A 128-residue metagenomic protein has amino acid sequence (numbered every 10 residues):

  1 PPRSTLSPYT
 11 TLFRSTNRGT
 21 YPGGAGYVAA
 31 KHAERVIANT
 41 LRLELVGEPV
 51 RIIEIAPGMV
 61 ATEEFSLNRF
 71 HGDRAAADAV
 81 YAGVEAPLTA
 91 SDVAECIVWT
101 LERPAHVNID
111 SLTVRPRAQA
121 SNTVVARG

Functional and structural regions predicted by a protein language model:
P1-T11: Single conserved hydrophobic/aromatic residue that forms the stacking wall/gate of nucleotide- or nucleobase-binding
S4-T5, E48, A105: Extracytoplasmic/secreted proteins and extracellular or luminal domains
L6, K31, P87-S91: Short, solvent-exposed loop/helix junctions and linker helices that flank or host conserved functional motifs
T10-A33, N39, L43-V46, M59: Catalytic loop of short-chain dehydrogenase/reductase
R18-G19, V50, A56-F70, V125: Short beta-loop-alpha junction of Rossmann-like oxidoreductase domains
R35, L45-V60, N108-S111: Conserved Rossmann-fold SDR core element
E54-I55, R74-T123: C-terminal helical subdomain
